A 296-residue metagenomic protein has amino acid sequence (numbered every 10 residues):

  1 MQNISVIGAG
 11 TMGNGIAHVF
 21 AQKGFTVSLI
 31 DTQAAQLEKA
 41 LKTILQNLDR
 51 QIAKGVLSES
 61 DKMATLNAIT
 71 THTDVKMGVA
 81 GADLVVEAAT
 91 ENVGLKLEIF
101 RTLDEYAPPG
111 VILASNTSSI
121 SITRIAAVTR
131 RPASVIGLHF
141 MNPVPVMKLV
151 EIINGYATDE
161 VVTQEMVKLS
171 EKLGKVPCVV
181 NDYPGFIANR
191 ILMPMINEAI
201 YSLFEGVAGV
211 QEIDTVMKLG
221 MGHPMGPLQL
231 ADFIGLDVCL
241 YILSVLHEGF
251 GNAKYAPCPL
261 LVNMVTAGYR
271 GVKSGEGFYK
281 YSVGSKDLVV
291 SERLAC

Functional and structural regions predicted by a protein language model:
M1-R50, K54, Y106: NAD(P)+-binding Rossmann beta1-loop-alpha1 motif at the extreme N-terminus of oxidoreductases
Q2, K23-F25, Q164, E171-D182 (+2 more regions): NAD(P)-dependent Rossmann-like dehydrogenase/reductase catalytic/cofactor-binding core
I7, I30, H72, A88 (+3 more regions): Structural motif
H18, Q22-G24, A64-L84, E165-G174 (+1 more regions): Amphipathic alpha-helical segments at domain termini/boundaries
Q33, S58, D159, A208-E212: Helix N-cap / loop-to-helix initiation motif
Q36, V56-I112, I120: Rossmann-like NAD(P)-binding element
I112-D182, N189-R190: Rossmann-fold dinucleotide-binding core
